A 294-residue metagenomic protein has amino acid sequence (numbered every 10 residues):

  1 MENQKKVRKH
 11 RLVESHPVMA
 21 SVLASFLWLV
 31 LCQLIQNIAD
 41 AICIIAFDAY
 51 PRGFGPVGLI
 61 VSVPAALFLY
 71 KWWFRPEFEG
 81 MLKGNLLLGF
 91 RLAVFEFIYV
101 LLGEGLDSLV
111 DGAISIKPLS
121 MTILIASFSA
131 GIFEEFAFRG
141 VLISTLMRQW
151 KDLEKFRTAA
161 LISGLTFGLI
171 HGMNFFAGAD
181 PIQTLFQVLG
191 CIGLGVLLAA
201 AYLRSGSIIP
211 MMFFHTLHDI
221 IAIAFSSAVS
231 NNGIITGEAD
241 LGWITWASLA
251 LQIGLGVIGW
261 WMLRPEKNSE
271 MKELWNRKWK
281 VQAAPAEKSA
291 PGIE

Functional and structural regions predicted by a protein language model:
M1-S15: Short, Lys/Arg-rich, polar N-terminal cytosolic tail immediately upstream of the first transmembrane signal-anchor
A20-W72, L86-G103, K117, M121-T122 (+2 more regions): Alpha-helical transmembrane segments in multi-pass membrane proteins
L29-N37, F97-D107, G164-M173, T216-A228: Aromatic-anchored segments of alpha-helical transmembrane domains
V30-I38, Q183-L241: Functionally important transmembrane alpha-helices
F54-S62, T216-E294: C-terminal membrane module of polytopic membrane proteins
L124, F128, I132, L161-L165 (+6 more regions): Residue-level signature of the transmembrane alpha-helical core of multi-pass small-molecule transporters
I132-A137, V141-L142, L146, L169 (+3 more regions): Active-site His/Glu-centered metal-binding helix of metallohydrolases
F136-I162, L203-S207: Membrane-interface helix/loop boundary segments of multi-pass membrane proteins
